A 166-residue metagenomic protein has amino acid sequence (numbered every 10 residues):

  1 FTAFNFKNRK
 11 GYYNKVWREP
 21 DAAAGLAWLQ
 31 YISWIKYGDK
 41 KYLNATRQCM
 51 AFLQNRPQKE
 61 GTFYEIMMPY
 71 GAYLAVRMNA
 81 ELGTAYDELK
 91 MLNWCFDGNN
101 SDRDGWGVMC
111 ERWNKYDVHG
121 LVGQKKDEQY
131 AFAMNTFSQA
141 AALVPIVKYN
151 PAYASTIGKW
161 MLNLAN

Functional and structural regions predicted by a protein language model:
F1-K10, I35-G61, Y86-L121, T156-N166: Long, well-ordered core segments of solenoidal/helical folds
F1-W17, M67-A85, V108-F132: Carbohydrate-binding/catalytic loop surfaces
N14-W17, A24-G38, P69-G83, D127 (+1 more regions): Well-ordered alpha-helical scaffold segments within catalytic/enzyme domains
K15, E19, G61-T62: Alpha-helix N-cap/helix-initiation motif
A22, Y64-E65: Extracytoplasmic catalytic/substrate-binding loops of multi-pass membrane glycan-assembly enzymes
R47, F132-M134: Amphipathic, non-transmembrane alpha-helical scaffold segments
